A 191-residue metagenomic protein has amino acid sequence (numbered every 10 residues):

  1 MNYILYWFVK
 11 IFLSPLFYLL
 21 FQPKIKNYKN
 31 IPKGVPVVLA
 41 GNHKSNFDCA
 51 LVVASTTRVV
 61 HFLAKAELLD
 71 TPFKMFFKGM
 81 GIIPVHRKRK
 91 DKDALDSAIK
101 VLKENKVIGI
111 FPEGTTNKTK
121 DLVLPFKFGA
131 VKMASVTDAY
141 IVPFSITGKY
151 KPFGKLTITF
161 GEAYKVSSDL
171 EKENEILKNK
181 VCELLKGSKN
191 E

Functional and structural regions predicted by a protein language model:
M1-V37, F47, G79-I82, F153 (+2 more regions): Membrane-anchoring hydrophobic helices of lipid-metabolizing enzymes
I4, F8, F12, D48-L51 (+3 more regions): Hydrophobic alpha-helical segments typical of transmembrane helices and their membrane-interface/capping positions
I4, L95-E191: Non-catalytic C-terminal accessory region of glycerolipid acyltransferases and related lyso-lipid remodeling enzymes
L16-Y18, S55, F77, V101 (+1 more regions): A generic structural signal for well-ordered alpha-helical segments
Y18, P32-R89: Catalytic core of membrane glycerolipid acyltransferases/transacylases, capturing the structured, soluble-facing
L20-Q22, V59, G79, N105 (+1 more regions): A generic structural signal for alpha->beta connector loops
K24, R89-L95: Glycine-rich, highly charged phosphate/nucleotide-binding loops
K29, A66, H86, S145 (+1 more regions): Residues at the C-termini of beta-strands that transition into short coil/loop
